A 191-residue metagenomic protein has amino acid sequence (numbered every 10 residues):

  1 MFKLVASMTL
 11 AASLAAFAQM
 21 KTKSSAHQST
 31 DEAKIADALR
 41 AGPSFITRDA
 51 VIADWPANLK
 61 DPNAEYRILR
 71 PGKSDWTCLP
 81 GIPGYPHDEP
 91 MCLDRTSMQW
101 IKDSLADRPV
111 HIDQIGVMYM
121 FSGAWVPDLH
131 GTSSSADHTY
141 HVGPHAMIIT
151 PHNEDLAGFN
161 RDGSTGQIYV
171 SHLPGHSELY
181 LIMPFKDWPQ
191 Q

Functional and structural regions predicted by a protein language model:
M1-A6: Bacterial N-terminal signal peptides that target proteins for export
T9-A18: Hydrophobic h-region of N-terminal signal peptides that target proteins for export in Gram-negative bacteria
M20-Q191: Primary mode marks residue(s) on the alpha4-beta5-alpha5 output face of response regulator receiver
